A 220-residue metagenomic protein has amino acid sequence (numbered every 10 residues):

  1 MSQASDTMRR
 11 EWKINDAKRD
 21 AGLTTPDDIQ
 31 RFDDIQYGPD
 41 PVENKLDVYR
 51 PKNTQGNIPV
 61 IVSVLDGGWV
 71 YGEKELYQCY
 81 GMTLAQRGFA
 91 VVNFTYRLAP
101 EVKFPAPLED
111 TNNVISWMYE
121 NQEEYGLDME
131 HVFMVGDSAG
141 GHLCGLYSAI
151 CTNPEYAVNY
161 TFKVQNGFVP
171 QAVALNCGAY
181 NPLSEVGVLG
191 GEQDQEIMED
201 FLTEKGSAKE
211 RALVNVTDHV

Functional and structural regions predicted by a protein language model:
M1-V220: Alpha/beta-hydrolase superfamily serine-hydrolase fold, recognizing
